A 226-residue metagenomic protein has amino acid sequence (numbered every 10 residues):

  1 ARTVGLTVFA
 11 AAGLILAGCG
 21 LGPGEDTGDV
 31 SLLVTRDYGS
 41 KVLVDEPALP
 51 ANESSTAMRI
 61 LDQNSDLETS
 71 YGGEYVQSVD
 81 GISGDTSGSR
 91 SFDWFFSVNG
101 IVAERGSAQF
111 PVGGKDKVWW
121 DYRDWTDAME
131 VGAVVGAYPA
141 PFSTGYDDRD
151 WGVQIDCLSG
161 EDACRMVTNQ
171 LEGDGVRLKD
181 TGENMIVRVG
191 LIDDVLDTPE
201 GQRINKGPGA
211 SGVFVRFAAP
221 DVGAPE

Functional and structural regions predicted by a protein language model:
A1-A17: Sec-dependent bacterial lipoprotein signal peptides
G18-E226: Ubiquitin-like/PB1-type beta-grasp interaction modules and other compact soluble beta-rich domains
